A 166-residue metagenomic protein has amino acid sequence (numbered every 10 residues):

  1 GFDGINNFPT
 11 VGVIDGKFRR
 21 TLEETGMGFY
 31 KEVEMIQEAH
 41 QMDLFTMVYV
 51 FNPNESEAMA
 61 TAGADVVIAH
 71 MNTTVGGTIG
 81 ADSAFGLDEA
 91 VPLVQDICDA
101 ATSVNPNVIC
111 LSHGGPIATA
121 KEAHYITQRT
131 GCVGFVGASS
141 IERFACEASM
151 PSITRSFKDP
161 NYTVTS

Functional and structural regions predicted by a protein language model:
G1, R20-V48, A84-C110, R129 (+1 more regions): Alpha-helix-loop-beta-strand connector modules within alpha/beta enzyme cores
G4-D15, V66-A81, R129-I153: Glycine-rich phosphate-binding active-site loops on the catalytic face of alpha/beta enzymes
F8, M47-V50, I68-H70, L111-H113: Short, conserved beta-strand edge motifs with alternating hydrophobic and charged residues
K17-F18, E57-A60, T78-A81, E122-H124 (+1 more regions): Short, well-ordered secondary-structure micro-motifs
M27-Y30, E34, N54, V67 (+4 more regions): Conserved active-site and cofactor/substrate-binding residues in soluble primary-metabolism enzymes
P53-G63, G115-C132: Catalytic cores of alpha/beta
M59, A64-G76, A84-Q95: Alpha-helical membrane segments in multi-pass integral membrane proteins
C110-P116, G137-S139: Glycine-rich beta-strand-to-loop/alpha-helix junction loops that act as flexible
